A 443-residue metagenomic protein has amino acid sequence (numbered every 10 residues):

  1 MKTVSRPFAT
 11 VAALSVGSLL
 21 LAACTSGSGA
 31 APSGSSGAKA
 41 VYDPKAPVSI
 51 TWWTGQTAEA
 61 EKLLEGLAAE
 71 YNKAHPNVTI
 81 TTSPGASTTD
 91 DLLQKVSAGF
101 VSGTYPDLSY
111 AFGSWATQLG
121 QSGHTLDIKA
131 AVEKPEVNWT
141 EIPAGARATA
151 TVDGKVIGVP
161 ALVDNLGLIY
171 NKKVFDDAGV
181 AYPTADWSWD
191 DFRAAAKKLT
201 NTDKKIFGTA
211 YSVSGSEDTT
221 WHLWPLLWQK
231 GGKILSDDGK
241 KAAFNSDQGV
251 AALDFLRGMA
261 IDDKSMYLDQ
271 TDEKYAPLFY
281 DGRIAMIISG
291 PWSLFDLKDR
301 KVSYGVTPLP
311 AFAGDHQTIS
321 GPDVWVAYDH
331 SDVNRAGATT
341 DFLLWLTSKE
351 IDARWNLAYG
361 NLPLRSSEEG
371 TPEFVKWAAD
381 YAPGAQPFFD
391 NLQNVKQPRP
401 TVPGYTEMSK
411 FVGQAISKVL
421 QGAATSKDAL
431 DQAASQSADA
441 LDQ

Functional and structural regions predicted by a protein language model:
M1-I50, K73, D428-D431, S435-Q443: Short, low-complexity disordered leader/linker segments with a strong preference for bacterial N-terminal type II
A40-D43, K129-I142, A185, F207-S216 (+6 more regions): Short, solvent-exposed loop/beta-turn-alpha elements that line the ligand-binding surface or hinge of extracytoplasmic
A46, K73, A178, G258-D263 (+2 more regions): Extracytoplasmic/periplasmic substrate-recognition and gating elements
E70-I142, D177-G179, L278, A285-M286 (+2 more regions): Extracytoplasmic "Venus flytrap"/periplasmic binding protein-like
G113-N165, T219-H222, S303-G305, V375-D380 (+1 more regions): Hinge/lid segment of periplasmic solute-binding proteins
A116-G123, A146-P183, S212-D238, S320-Y328 (+1 more regions): Periplasmic solute-binding protein
A195-K198, D238-L268: Glycine-centered hinge/linker elements that transmit conformational signals in sensory and ligand-binding systems
P383-A433: C-terminal capping/gating helix-and-loop segments adjacent to ligand/active sites or protein-protein/ligand interfaces
